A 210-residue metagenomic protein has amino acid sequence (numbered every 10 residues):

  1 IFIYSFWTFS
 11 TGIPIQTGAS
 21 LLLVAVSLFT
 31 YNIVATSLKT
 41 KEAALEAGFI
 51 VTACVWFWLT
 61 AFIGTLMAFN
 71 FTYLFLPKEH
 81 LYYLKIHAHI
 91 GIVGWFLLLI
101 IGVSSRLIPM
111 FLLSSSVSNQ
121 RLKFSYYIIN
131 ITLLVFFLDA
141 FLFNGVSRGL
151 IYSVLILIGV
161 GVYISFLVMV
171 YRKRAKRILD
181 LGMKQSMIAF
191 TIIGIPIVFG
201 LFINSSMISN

Functional and structural regions predicted by a protein language model:
I1-N210: Hydrophobic alpha-helical transmembrane segments of multi-pass integral membrane proteins
